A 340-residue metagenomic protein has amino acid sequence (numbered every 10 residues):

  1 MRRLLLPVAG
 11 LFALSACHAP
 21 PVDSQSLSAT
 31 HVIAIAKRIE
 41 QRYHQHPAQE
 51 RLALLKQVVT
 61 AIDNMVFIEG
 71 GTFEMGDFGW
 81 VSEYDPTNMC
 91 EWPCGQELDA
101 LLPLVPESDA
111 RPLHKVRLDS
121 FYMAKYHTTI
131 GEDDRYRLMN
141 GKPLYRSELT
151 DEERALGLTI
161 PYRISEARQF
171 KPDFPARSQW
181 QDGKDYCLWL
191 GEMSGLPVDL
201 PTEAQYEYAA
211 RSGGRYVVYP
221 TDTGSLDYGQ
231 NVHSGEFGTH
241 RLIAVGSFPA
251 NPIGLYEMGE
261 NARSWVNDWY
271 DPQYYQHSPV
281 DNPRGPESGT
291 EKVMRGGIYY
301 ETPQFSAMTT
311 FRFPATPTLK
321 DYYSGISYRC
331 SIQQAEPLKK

Functional and structural regions predicted by a protein language model:
L5-F12: Sec-dependent N-terminal signal peptides
S15-A16: C-terminal motif of bacterial Sec signal peptides marking the signal peptidase cleavage site
P20-S28, D77-T221, D271, I332-E336: Active-site microenvironments of metalloenzymes and redox enzymes
V22-V58: N-terminal pre-domain segments of enzymes
L27, P86-C90, C94, A100 (+3 more regions): Surface-exposed recognition segments
A61-E74: Mature N-terminal segment immediately following signal peptide/propeptide cleavage in secreted/periplasmic
D63, L196, A250-I253: Short loop/turn microsegments at loop-to-beta-strand junctions
V232-G259, S288: Short, well-ordered junction/capping motifs at the entry into regular secondary structure
